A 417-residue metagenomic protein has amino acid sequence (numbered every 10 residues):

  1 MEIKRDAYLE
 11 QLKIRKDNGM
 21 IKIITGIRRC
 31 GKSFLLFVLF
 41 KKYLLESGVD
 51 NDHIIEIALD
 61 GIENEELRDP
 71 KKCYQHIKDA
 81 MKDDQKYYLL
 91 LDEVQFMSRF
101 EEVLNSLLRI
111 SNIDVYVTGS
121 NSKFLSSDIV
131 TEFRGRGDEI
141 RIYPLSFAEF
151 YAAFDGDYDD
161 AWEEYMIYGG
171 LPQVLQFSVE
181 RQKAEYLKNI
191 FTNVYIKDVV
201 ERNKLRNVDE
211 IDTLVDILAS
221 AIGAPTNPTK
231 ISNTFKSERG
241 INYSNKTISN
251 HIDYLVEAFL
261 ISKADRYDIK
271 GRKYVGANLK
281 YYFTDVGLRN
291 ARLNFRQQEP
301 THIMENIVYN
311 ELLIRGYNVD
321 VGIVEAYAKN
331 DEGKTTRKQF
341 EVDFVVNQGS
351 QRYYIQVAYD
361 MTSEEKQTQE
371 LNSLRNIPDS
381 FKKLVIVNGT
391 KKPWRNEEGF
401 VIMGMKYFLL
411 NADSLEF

Functional and structural regions predicted by a protein language model:
E2, A148-E325: Interdomain hinge/linker elements that couple catalytic modules in large macromolecular machines
E2, T25, F34, L45 (+4 more regions): A cross-kingdom feature that marks ATP-driven nucleic-acid transaction machinery
E2-G19: Pre-Walker A adenine-sensing motif
G31: Conserved glycine(s) of the Walker
L35, L39: Hydrophobic positions on the alpha1 helix immediately C-terminal to the Walker A/P-loop
I55-Q85: Short glycine-rich substrate-engagement loop in P-loop NTPases that contacts/grips substrate
D114-S120, R141: Structural recognition of the conserved hydrophobic beta-strand(s) that form the central parallel beta-sheet of P-loop
K123-D138, A153-D155: Short regulatory helix/loop adjacent to the ATP-binding pocket of P-loop NTPases
